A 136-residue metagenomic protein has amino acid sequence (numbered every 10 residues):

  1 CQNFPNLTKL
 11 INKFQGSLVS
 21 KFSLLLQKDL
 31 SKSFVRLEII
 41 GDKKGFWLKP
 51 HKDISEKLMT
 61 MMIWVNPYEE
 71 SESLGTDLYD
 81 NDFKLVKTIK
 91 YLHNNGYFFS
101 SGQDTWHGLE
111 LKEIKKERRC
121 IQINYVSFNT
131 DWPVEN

Functional and structural regions predicted by a protein language model:
N3, L10, V19-E135: Catalytic core of non-heme Fe(II) oxygenases with the double-stranded beta-helix
